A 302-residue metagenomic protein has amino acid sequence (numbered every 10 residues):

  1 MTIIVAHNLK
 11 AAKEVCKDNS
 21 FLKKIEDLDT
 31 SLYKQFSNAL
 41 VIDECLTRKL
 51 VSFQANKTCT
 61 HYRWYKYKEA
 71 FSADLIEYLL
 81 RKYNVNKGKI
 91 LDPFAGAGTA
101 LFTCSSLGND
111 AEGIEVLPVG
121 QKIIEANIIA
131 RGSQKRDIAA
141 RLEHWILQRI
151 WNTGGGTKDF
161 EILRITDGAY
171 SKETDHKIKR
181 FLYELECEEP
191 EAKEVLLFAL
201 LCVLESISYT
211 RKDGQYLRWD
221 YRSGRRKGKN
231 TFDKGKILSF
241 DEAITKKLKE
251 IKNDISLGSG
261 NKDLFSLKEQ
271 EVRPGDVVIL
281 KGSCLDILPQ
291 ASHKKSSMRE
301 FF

Functional and structural regions predicted by a protein language model:
M1-A39: N-terminal auxiliary segments of SAM/dcSAM-dependent transferases
I4, Y78, K89: A positively charged, amphipathic N-terminal helix/segment that binds anionic biomolecules
C16, Q35-A73, E77-N84, E112-M298 (+1 more regions): Nucleic-acid modification enzymes, centered on SAM-dependent nucleic-acid methyltransferases
K87-G96: Conserved class I S-adenosyl-L-methionine
G98-F102: Glycine-rich SAM-binding Motif I of class I
S106-D110: Conserved S-adenosyl-L-methionine
